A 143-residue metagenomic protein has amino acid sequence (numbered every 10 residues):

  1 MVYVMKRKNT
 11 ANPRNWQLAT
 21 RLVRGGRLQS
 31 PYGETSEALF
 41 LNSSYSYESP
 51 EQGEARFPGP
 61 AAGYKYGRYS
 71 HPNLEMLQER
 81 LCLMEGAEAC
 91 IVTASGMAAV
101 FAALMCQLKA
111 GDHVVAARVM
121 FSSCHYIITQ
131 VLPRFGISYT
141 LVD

Functional and structural regions predicted by a protein language model:
Y3-H71, E79: N-terminal "arm"/small-domain region of PLP-dependent enzymes with the aminotransferase-like
S49-A98, S123, T129-Q130: Conserved N-terminal alpha-helix of the aminotransferase class I/II PLP-enzyme fold
Y66-G67, V92-T93, A117-R118, Y139-V142: Glycine- and other small-residue-rich loops at beta-strand/loop junctions that grip anionic moieties
L83-M84, A102-A110: Alpha-helix C-terminal capping segments
E88-C90, D112-H113, S138-Y139: Short active-site oxyanion
C106-C124, V142-D143: Conserved PLP-anchoring active-site segment centered on the Schiff-base-forming lysine
Y126-D143: PLP-dependent aminotransferase-class I/II
